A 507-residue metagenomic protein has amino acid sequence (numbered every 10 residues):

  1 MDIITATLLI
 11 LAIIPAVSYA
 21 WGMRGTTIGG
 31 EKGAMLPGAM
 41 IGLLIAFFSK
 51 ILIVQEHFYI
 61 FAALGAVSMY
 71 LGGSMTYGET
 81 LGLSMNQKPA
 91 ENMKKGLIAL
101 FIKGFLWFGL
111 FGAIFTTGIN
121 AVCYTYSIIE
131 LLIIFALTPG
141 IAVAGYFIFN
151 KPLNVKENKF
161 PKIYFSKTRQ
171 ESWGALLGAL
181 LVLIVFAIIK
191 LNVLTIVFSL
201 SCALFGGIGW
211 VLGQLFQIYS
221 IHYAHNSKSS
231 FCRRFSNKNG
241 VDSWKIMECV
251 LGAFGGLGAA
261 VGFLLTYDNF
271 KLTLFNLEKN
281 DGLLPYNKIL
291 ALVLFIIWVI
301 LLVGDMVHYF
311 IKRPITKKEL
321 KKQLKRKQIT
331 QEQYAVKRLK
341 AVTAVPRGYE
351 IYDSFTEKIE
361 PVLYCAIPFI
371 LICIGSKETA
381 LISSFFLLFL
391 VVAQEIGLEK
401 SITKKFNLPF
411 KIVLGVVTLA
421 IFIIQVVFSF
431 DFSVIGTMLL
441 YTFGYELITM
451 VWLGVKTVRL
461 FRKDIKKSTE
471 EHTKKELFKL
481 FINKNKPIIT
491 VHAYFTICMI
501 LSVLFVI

Functional and structural regions predicted by a protein language model:
D2-I507: Alpha-helical transmembrane segments of secretory-pathway, organelle, and plasma-membrane proteins
